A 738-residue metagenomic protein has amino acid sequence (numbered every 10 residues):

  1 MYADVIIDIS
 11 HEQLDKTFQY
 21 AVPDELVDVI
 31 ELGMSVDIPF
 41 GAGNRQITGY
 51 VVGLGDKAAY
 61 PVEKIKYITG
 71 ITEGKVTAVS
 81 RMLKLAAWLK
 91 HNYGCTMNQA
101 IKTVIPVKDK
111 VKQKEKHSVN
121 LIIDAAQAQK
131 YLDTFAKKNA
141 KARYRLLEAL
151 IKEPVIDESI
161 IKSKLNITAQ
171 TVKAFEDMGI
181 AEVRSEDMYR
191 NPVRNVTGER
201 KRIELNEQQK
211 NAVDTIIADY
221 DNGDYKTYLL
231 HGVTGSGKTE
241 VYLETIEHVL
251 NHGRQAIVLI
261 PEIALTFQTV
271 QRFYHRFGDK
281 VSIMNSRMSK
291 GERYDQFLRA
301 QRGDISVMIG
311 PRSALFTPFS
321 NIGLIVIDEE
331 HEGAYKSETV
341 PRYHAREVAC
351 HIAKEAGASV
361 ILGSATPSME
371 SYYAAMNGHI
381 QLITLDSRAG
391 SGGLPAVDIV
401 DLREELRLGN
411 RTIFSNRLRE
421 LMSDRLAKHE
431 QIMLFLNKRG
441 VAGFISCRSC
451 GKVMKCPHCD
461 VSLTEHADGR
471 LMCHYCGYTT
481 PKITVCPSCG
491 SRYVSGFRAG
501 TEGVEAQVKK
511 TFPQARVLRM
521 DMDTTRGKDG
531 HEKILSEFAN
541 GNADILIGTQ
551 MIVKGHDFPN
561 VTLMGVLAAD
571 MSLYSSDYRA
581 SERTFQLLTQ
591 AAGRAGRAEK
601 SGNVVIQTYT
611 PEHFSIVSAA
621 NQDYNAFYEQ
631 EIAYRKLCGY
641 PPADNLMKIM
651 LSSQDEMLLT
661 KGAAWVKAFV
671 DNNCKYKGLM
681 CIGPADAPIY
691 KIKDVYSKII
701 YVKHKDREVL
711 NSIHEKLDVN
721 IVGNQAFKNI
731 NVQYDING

Functional and structural regions predicted by a protein language model:
M1-S364, M376-G392, Y676, E708-E715 (+1 more regions): Accessory, non-ATPase domains that flank or precede helicase/AAA+ motor cores in DNA-metabolism machines
Y2, D15, N44, H429 (+4 more regions): A general secondary-structure signal for short beta-strands and their flanking turns/coil in non-transmembrane regions
G53-G55, I105, S185-D187, L436-K438 (+4 more regions): A general secondary-structure junction signal
A59-T72, A685-A687, I692-R707: Solvent-exposed, membrane-proximal periplasmic/extracellular interface segments of envelope transport and secretion
E199-N206, K210, D214, G223-T660 (+3 more regions): Inter-lobe coupling/hinge segments of SF2-like helicase ATPases
M657-V670: Extracytoplasmic/periplasmic
A668, N672-K693, V732: A carboxyl-terminal module marker
